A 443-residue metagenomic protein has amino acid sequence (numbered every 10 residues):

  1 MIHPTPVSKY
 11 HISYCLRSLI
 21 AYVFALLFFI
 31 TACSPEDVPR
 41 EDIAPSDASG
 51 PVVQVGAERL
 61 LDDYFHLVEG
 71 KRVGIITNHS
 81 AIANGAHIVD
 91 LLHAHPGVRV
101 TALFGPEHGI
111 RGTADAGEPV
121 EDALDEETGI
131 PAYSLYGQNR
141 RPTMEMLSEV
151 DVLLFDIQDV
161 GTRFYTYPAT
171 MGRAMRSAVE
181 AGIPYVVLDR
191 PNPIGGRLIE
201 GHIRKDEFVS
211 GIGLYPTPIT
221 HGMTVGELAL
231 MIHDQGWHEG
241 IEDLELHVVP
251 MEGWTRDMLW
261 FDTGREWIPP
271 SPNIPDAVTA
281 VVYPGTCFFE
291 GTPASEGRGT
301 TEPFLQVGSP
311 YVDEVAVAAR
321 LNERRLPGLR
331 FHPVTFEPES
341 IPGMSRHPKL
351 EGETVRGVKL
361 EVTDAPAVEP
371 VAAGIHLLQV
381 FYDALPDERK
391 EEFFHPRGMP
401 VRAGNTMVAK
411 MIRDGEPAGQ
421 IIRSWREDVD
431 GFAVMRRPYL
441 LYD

Functional and structural regions predicted by a protein language model:
F29-A32: C-terminal motif of bacterial Sec signal peptides marking the signal peptidase cleavage site
S34-E36: Bacterial signal peptide processing site
G112-A116, V186-V209: Glycine-rich, charge-decorated loop segments at or immediately adjacent to ligand/cofactor-binding or catalytic sites
E118-V150, T162: Glycine-rich oxoanion-binding loops at beta->alpha junctions
D159-M171: Glycine/threonine-rich flexible loop motifs
F208-Y283: Conserved anion/nucleotide-ligand pocket segment
W254-I341: Glycine-rich, aromatic-lined ligand/substrate-binding cores of catalytic and carbohydrate-binding domains
S309-R423: Conserved functional hotspot residues or short segments at active or partner-binding sites across diverse domains
